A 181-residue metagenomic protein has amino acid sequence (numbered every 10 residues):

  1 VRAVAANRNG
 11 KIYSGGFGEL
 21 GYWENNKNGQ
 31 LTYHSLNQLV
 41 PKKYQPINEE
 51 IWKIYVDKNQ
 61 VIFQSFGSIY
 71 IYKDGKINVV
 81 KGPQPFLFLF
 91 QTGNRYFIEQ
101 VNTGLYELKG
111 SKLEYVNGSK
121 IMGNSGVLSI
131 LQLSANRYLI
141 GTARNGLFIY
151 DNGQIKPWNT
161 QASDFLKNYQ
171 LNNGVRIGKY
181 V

Functional and structural regions predicted by a protein language model:
V1-V181: Carboxylate-rich, polar loop motifs that coordinate divalent cations or form catalytic acidic clusters
